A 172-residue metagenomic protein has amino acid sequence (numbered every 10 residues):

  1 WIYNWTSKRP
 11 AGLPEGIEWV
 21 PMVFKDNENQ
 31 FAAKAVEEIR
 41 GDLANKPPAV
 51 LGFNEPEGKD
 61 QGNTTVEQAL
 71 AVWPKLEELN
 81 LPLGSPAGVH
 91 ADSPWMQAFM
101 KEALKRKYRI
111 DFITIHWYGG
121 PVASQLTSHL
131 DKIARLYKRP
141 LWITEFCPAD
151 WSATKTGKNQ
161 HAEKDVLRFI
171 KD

Functional and structural regions predicted by a protein language model:
W1-V50, E67: N-terminal carbohydrate-binding/catalytic regions of secreted carbohydrate-active enzymes
T6-P10, F24-N29, N54-K59, L83 (+3 more regions): Solvent-exposed loop/turn segments at secondary-structure junctions within structured extracellular/periplasmic domains
P10, A33-R40, V66-N80, M96-M100 (+2 more regions): Generic structural signal for well-ordered alpha-helices, preferentially at hydrophobic/aromatic core positions
G16, N45-P47, E78-N80, Y108-I110 (+1 more regions): A general structural motif
P21, N54, M96-K132, R139-W151: Aromatic- and acid-rich polysaccharide-binding/catalytic face of secreted or lumenal carbohydrate-active enzymes
K25-R40, G58-A71, I115-K132, S152-T156: Substrate-binding/catalytic cleft of secreted carbohydrate-active enzymes, primarily glycoside hydrolases
I39-E67, G84-D92, Y108-W117, I143: Active-site groove signature of glycoside hydrolases
D92-K101, D150-D172: Non-catalytic scaffold segments within catalytic domains of secreted glycoside hydrolases
